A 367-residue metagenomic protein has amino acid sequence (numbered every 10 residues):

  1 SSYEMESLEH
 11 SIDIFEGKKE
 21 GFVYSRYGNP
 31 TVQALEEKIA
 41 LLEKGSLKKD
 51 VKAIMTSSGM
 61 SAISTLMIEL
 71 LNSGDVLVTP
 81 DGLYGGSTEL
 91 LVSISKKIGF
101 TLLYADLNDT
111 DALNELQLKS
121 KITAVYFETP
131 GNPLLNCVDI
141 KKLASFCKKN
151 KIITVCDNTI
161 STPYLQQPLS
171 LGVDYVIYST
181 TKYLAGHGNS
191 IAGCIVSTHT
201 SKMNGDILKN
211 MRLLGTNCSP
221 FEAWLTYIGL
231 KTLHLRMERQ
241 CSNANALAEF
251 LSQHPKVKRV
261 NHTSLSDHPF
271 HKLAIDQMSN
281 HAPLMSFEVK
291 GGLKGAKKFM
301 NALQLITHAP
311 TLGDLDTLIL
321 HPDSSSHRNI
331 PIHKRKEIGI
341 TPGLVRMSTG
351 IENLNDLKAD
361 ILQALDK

Functional and structural regions predicted by a protein language model:
S1-G21, H199-N210, P310-D323: Mobile, glycine-enriched helix-loop/loop "lid" segments at the mouths of ligand-binding/catalytic clefts that gate
S2-T65, G86-S93: Conserved N-terminal alpha-helix of the aminotransferase class I/II PLP-enzyme fold
Y3-L8, K202-M203, G292-G295, S326-H327 (+1 more regions): Short, acidic Gly/Pro/Ser/Thr-rich loop/turn segments
E20, I191, T226, K231 (+2 more regions): Short amphipathic alpha-helical segments
A40, A248, K297-M300: Non-transmembrane alpha-helical segments in soluble domains of secreted/periplasmic/extracellular proteins
L42, K48-K256, N261: Conserved PLP-enzyme active-site core in the AAT-like
G45-K48, V92-S93, T101-L103, N114-S120 (+3 more regions): PLP-dependent enzyme catalytic core of the Aspartate aminotransferase-like
V257-V345, T349: Conserved C-terminal alpha-helix-loop-beta "cap" of PLP-dependent enzymes that closes/shapes the active-site mouth
